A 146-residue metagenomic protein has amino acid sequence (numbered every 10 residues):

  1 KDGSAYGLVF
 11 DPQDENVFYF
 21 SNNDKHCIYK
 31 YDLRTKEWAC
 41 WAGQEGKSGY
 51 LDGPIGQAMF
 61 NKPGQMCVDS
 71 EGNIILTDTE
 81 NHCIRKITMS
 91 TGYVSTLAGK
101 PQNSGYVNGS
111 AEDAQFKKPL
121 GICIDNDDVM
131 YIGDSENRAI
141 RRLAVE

Functional and structural regions predicted by a protein language model:
K1-Y6, E37-G64, G92-L120: Gly/Pro-rich loop segments of beta-rich domains
F10-E15, V68-E71, I124-D127: Residue-level detector of Asp-centered blade-edge/turn motifs that repeat once per structural unit in beta-propeller
V17-F20, N73-L76, V129-I132: Conserved beta-propeller blade signature
N23-D24, T79-E80, S135: Short loop/turn segments immediately following the C-termini of beta-strands
D32-K36, T88-G92, A144-E146: Short loop/turn segments that connect beta-strands within beta-propeller blades
K118-E146: Blade-level signature of beta-propeller repeat domains, shared across WD40, Kelch, NHL, RCC1 and BNR/Asp-box propellers
